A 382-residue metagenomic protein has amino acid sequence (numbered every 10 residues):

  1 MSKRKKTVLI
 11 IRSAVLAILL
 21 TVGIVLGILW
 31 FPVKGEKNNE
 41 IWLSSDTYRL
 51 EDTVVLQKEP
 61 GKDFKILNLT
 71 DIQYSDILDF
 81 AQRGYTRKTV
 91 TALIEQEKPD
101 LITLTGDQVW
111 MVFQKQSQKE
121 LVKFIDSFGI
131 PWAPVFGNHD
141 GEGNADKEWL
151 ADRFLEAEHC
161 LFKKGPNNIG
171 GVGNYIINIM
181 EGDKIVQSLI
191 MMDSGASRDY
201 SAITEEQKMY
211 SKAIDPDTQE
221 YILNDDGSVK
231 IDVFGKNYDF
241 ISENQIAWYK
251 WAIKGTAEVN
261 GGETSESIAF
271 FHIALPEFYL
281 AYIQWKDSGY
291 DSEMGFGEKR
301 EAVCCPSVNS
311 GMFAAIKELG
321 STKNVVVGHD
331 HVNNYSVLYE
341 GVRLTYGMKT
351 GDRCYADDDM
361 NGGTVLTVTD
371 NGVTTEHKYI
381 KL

Functional and structural regions predicted by a protein language model:
M1-T21: N-terminal Sec-pathway targeting helices
I28-T47, D52-V55, I176-G182, V303-C304 (+2 more regions): Binuclear metal-dependent phosphoesterase catalytic core
W30-L121: N-terminal active-site segment of His-dependent metallophosphoesterases
G35-V55, K119-G261, T364-T369: Extended active-site neighborhood of metal-dependent phosphoesterases/phosphodiesterases
D63-D76, V186-A196, F270, R343-K349: Active-site-proximal beta-strand elements of phosphoester/diester hydrolases
S75-D76, W110-F113, P134-D146, S197-Y200 (+4 more regions): Active-site environment of divalent metal-dependent phosphoester hydrolases
I77-Q82, G106-F124, G141-F162, A281 (+1 more regions): Metal-dependent catalytic neighborhoods of phosphoester/phosphodiester hydrolases
E97-D100, S188, E206-D330, N334: His/acidic metal-ligating clusters that form di-metal
